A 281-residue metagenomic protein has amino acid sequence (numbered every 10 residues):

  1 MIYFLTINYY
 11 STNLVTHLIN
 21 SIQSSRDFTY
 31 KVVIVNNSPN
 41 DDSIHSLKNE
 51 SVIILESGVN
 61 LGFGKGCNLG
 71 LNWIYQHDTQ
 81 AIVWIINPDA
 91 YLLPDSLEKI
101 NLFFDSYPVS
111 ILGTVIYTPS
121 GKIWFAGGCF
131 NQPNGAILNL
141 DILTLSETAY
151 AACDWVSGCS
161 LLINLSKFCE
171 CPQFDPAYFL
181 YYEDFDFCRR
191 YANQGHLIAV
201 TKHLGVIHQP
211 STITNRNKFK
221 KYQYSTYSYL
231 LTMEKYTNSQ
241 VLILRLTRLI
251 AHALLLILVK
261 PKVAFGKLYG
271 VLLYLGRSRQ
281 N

Functional and structural regions predicted by a protein language model:
N20-T29: Short, acidic, metal-binding catalytic loop of nucleotide-sugar glycosyltransferases
S21, N36-I44, V59, A90: A conserved acidic beta->alpha catalytic loop
S57-H77: Glycine-rich, basic loop-to-helix element that forms the pyrophosphate-binding segment of sugar-nucleotide handling
Q80-Y91: Short beta-strand-to-loop acidic/aromatic patch adjacent to the donor-nucleotide binding site
L93-A126: Conserved donor NDP-sugar-binding/catalytic core segment of glycosyltransferases
N131-D154: Short, flexible, basic/aromatic active-site loop/helix in glycosyltransferases
D154-I163, K167-Q173, A177-L204: A short, conserved alpha-helix in the catalytic core of glycosyltransferases
K220-L230, E234, N238-N281: Non-catalytic, C-terminal membrane-associated alpha-helical segments of glycosyltransferases
